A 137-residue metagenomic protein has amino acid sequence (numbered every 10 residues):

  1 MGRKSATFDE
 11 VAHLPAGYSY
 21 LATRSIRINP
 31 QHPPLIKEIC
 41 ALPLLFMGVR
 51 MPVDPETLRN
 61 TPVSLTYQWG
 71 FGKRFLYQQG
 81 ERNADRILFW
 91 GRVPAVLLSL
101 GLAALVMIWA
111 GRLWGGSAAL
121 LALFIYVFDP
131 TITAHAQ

Functional and structural regions predicted by a protein language model:
M1-E10, A22-S25, R50-V53: Transmembrane signal-anchor helices characteristic of membrane glycosylation enzymes that use polyprenol
F8-S19, E56-S64: Extracytoplasmic catalytic-loop and juxtamembrane helix elements of membrane-embedded, polyprenol/dolichol-linked
P15, K37, A41, A104-I108 (+1 more regions): Transmembrane alpha-helix boundary and packing residues in multipass membrane permease domains and related
I26-P94: Interfacial juxtamembrane loops and adjacent helix segments that form the catalytic/substrate-binding surfaces
D54-R74, V106-F128: Transmembrane-helix signature of polytopic, membrane-embedded enzymes that assemble or transfer cell-envelope glycans
G80-R92, S99-L102, F124-Q137: Aromatic- and kink-enriched transmembrane "portal" helix at the membrane-lumen/periplasm boundary that abuts
V93-L113: Transmembrane-helix motifs of polytopic, lipid-linked glycan transferases
